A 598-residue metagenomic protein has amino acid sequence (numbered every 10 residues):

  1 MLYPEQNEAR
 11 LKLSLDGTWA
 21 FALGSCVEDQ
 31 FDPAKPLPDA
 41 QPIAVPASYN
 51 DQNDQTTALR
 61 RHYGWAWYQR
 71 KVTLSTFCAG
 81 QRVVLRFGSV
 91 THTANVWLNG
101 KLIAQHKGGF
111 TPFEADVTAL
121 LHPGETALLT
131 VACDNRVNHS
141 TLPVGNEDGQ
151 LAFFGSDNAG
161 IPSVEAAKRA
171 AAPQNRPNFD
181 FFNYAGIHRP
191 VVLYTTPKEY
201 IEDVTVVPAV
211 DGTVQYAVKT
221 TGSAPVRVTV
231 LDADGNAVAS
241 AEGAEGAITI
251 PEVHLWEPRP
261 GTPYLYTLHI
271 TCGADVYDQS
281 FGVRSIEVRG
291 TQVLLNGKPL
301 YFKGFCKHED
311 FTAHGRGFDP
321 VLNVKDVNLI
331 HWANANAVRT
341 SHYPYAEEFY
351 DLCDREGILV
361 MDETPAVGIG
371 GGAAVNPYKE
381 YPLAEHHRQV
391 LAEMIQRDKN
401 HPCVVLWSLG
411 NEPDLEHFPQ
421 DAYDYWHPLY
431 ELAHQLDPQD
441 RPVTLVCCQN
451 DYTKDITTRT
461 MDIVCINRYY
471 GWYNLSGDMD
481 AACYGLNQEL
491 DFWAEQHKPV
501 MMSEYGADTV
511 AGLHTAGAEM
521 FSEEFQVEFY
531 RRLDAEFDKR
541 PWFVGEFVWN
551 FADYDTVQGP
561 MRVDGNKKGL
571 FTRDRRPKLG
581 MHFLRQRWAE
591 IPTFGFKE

Functional and structural regions predicted by a protein language model:
M1-E347, L352, E356-V360, V390 (+8 more regions): Secreted/periplasmic carbohydrate-active enzymes, especially glycoside hydrolases
N7-F31, A171-A172, F179-G186, L193 (+5 more regions): Substrate-binding clefts and catalytic carboxylate motifs of secreted carbohydrate-active enzymes
T91, N135-V137, E287, H308-E309 (+5 more regions): Feature marks short, surface-exposed loop/turn motifs that line or immediately flank catalytic pockets and channel
H106, G357-T364, D462-R468: Short hydrophobic/aromatic-enriched beta-strand-loop microsegments
G109, R176, D180, H308-V321 (+7 more regions): The substrate-binding groove and active-site-proximal loops of carbohydrate-active enzymes, especially glycoside
D134-R136, Y343, P365, G410-D414 (+5 more regions): Catalytic metal-binding/acid-base residues of hydrolase active sites
G145-N146, L352-E356, V375-E380, A384-H387 (+3 more regions): Short low-complexity, flexible loop/linker segments enriched in glycine and/or proline with clustered acidic
G357-L359, P365, D440-P442, P499: Proline-centered loop/turn at the N-terminus of a beta-strand
